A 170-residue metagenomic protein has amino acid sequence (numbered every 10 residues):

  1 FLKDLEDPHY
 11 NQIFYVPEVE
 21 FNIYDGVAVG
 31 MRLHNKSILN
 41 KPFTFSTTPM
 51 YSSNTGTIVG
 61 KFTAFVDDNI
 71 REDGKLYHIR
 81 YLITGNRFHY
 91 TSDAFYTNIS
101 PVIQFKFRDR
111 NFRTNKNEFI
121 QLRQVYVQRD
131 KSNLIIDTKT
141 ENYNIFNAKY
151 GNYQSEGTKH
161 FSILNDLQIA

Functional and structural regions predicted by a protein language model:
F1-Y77, D93, Q104-K116, N133-S162: Outer-membrane beta-barrel initiation region
P17-F21, T47-Y51, Y81-R87, E118-Q128 (+1 more regions): Transmembrane beta-barrel strands of outer-membrane/channel proteins
T84-N86, T97-K106: Gram-negative (and chloroplast) outer-membrane scaffold detector with strong preference for beta-barrel transmembrane
